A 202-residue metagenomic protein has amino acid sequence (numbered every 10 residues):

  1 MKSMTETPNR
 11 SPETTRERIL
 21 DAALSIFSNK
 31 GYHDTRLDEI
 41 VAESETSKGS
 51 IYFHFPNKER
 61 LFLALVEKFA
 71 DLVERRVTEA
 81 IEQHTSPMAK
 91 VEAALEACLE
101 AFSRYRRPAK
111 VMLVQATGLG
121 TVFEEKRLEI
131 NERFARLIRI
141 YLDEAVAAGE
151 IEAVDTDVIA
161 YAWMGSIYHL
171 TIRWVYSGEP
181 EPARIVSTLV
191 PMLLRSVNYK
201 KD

Functional and structural regions predicted by a protein language model:
M1-E6, A97-R104, R136-A147, M164-S166 (+1 more regions): C-terminal peripheral helix-coil segments that are non-catalytic and often amphipathic
T15-A23, I40, L61, L65-F69 (+3 more regions): Generic hydrophobic, amphipathic alpha-helix propensity
R18, I26-R60, A64: Helix-turn-helix
K58, L65, F69, V73 (+9 more regions): Hydrophobic/aromatic residues within well-ordered alpha-helical segments
A64, T78-R107, I159-W163, A183-V186 (+1 more regions): Hydrophobic alpha-helical connector segments
D71-T78, V122-A147, D157-Y161, R184-S187 (+1 more regions): Amphipathic alpha-helical packing segments from all-alpha helical-bundle domains
S103-V122, I172-Y176: Amphipathic alpha-helical segments used for helix-helix packing
